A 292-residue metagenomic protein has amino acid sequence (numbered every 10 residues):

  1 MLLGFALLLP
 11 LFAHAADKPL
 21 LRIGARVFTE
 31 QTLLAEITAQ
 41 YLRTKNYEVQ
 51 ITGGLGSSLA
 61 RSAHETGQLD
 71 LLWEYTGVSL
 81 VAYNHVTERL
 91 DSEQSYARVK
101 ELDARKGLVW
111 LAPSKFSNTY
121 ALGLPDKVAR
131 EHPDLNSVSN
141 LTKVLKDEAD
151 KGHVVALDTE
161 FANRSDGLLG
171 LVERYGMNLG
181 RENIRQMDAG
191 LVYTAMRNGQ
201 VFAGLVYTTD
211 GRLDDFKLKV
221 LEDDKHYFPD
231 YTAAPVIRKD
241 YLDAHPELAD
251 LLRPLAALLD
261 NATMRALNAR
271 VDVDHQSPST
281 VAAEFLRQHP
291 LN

Functional and structural regions predicted by a protein language model:
D17-E30, E48-T52, D150-A156: Short, well-ordered beta-strand elements
T29-E48, H64, G170-E173: Short, polar/charged alpha-helical segment
E30, A162-R174, P246-N292: An extracytoplasmic/periplasmic, membrane-proximal ligand-sensing/linker region
G53-S57, G67-L80, S95, A189 (+3 more regions): Beta->alpha turn/N-cap motifs
Y83-L111, N198-Q200, R212-H226: Ligand-binding "clamshell"
Q94-V154, A257-N261: A conserved helix-loop-strand patch within extracytoplasmic ligand-binding domains of the periplasmic binding
Y120-R130, T232-H245: A bilobed periplasmic-binding-protein/Venus flytrap-type ligand-binding module shared by bacterial periplasmic
A149-D223: Ligand-binding pocket segment of bilobal, Venus flytrap-like solute-binding proteins
